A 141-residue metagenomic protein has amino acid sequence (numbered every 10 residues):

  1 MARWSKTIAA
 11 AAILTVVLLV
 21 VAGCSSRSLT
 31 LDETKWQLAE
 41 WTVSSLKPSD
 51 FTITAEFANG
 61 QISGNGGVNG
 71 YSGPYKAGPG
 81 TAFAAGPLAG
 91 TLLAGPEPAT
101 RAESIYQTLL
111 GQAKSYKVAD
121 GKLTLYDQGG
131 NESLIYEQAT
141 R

Functional and structural regions predicted by a protein language model:
A2-R141: Lipid interaction determinants
